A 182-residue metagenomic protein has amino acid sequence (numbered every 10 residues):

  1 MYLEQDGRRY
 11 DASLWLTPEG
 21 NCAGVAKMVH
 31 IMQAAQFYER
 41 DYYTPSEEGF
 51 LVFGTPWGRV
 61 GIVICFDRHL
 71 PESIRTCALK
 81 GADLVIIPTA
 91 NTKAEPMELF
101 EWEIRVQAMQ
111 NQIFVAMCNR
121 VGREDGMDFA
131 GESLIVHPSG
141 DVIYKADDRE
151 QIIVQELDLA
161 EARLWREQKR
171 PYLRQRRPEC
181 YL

Functional and structural regions predicted by a protein language model:
E4-K80, K93-W102, E167-P171: Active-site catalytic loop in hydrolytic enzyme cores
A12, G24-K27, I87, K145 (+1 more regions): Residue-level detector of high-confidence beta-strand sites
A12-W15, L51, S133-I135, I153-Q155: Short beta-strand scaffold segments in enzyme catalytic cores
P18-N21, P56, P138-G140, L157-A160: Short loop segments at secondary-structure junctions
H69-I152: CN hydrolase (nitrilase-like) catalytic-core segments centered on the catalytic cysteine and neighboring Lys/Glu
A162-L182: A conserved C-terminal secondary-structure "cap"
